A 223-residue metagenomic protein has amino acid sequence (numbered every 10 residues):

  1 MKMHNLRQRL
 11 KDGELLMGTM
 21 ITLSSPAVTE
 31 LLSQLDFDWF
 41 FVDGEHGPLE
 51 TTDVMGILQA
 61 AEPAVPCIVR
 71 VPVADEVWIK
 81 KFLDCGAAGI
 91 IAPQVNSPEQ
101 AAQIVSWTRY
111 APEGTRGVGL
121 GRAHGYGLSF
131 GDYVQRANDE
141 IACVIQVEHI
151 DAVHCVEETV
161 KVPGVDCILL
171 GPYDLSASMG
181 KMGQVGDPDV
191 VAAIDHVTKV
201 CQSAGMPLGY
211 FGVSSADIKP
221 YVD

Functional and structural regions predicted by a protein language model:
M1-D223: Expand to "…catalyze enediolate/carbanion chemistry for C-C bond making/breaking, isomerization, decarboxylation
